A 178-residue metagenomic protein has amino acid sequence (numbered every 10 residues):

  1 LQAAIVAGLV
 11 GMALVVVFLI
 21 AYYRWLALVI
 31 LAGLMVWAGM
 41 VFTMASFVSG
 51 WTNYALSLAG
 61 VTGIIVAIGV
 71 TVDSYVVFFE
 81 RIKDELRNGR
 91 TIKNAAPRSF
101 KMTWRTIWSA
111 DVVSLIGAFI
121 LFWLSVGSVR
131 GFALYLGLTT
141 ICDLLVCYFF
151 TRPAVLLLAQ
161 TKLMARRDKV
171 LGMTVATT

Functional and structural regions predicted by a protein language model:
Q2-L56, W123-G127: Interfacial segments of transmembrane alpha-helices in multi-pass membrane proteins
A3, A7-L19, A59, G63-T71 (+8 more regions): Small-residue faces within membrane-embedded alpha-helices
I5-A13, L56, E80-T91, C142: Hydrophobic alpha-helical transmembrane segments
L19-L26, F47-A55, I64, I68 (+3 more regions): Hydrophobic alpha-helical bundle architecture
L28-G50, V61-I68, F132-C147: Small-residue-enriched core segments of transmembrane alpha-helices in multipass membrane transport and channel
A32, V36, A45, V72-S74 (+3 more regions): Residue-level micro-sites within transmembrane alpha helices that shape and flank functional polar/acidic positions
T43, D84-T178: Hydrophobic alpha-helical transmembrane segments of membrane transport and translocation systems, primarily multi-pass
S46-V61, V77-L86, F149-A159: A cytosolic-side transmembrane-helix exit/cap motif
